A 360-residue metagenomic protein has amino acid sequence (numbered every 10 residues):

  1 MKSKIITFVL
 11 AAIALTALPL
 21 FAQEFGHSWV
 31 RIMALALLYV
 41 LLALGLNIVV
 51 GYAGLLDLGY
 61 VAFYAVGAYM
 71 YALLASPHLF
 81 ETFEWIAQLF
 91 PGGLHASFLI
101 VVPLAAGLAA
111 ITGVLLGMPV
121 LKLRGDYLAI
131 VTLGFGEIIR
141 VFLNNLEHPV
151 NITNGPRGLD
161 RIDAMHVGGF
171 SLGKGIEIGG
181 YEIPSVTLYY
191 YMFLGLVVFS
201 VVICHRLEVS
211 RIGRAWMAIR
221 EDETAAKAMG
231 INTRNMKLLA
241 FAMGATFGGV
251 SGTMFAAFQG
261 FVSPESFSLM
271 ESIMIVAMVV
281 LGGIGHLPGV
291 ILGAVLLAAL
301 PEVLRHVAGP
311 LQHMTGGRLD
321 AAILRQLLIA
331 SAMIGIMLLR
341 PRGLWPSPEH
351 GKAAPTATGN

Functional and structural regions predicted by a protein language model:
M1-N360: Transmembrane alpha-helices and adjacent helix-loop boundaries
